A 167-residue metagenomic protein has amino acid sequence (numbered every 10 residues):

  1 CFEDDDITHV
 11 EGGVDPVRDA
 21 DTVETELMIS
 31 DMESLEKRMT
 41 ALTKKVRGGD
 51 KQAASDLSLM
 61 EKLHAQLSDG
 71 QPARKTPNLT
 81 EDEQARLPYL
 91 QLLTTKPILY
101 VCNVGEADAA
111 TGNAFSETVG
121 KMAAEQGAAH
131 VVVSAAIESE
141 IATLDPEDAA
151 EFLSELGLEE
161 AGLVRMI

Functional and structural regions predicted by a protein language model:
C1-I167: Structural and coupling elements of P-loop NTPases
